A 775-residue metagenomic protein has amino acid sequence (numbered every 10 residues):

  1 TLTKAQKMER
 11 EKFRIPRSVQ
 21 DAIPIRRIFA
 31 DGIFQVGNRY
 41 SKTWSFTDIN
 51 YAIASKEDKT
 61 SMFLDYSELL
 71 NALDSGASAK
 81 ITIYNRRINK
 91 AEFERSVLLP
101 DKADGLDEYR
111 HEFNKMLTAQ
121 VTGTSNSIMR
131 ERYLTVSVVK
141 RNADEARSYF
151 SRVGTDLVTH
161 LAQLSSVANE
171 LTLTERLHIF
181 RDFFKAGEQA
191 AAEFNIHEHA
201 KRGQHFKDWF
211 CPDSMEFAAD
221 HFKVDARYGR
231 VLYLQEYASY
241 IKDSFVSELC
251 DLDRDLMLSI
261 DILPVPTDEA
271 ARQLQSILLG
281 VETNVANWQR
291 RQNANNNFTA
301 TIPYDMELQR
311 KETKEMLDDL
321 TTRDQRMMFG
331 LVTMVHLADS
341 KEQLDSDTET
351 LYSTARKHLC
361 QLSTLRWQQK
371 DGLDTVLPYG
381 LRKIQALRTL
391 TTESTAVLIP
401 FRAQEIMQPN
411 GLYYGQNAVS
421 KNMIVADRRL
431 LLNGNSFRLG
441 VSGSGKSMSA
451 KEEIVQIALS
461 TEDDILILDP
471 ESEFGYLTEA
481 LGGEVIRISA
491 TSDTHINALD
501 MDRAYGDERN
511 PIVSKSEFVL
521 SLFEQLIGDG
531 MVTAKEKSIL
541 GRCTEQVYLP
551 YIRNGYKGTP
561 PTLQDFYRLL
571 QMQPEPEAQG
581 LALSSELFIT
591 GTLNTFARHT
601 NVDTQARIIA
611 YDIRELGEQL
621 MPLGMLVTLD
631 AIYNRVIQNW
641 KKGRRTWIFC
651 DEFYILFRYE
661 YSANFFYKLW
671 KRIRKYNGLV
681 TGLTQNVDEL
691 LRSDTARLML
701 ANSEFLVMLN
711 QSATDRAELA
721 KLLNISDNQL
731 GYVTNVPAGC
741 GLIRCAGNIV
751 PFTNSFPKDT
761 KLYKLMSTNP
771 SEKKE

Functional and structural regions predicted by a protein language model:
T1-F401: Extended, folded cores of ATP/NTP-driven motor/assembly subunits in large transport and secretion machines
I49, K56-S75, R86, C250 (+10 more regions): P-loop NTPase motor domains
R438: Hydrophobic anchor at the beta1->P-loop junction of P-loop NTPases
K446: Conserved lysine of the Walker
S449: Hydrophobic positions on the alpha1 helix immediately C-terminal to the Walker A/P-loop
Q456-L466: Post-Walker A helix-loop "phosphate-sensing" segment adjacent to the P-loop in P-loop NTPases
G482-I486, T695-M708: A short helix-turn-beta junction within AAA+ P-loop NTPase domains corresponding to the substrate/partner-engaging
L723-E775: Conserved P-loop NTPase
